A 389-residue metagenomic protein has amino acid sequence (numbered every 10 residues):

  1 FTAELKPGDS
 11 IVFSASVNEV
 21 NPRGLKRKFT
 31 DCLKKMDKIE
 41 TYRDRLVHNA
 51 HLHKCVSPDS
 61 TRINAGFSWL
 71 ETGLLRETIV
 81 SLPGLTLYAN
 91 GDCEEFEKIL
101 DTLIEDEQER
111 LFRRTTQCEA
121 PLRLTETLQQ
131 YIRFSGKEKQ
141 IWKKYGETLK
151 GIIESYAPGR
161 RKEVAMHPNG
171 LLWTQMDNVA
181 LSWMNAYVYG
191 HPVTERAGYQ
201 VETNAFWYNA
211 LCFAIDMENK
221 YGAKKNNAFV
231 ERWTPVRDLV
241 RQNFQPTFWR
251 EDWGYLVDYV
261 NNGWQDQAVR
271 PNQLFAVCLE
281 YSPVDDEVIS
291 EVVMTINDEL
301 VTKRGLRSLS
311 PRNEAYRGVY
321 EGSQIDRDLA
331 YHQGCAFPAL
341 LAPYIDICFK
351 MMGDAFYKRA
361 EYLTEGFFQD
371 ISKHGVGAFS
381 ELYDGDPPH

Functional and structural regions predicted by a protein language model:
F1-A3: Beta-strand-rich interaction surfaces with strong enrichment in secreted/lumenal proteins
L5, I11, N18-V20, K26-G73 (+4 more regions): Extended glycan-interaction surfaces of carbohydrate-active proteins
R76-T78, L82-L181, N185, Q200-N204 (+3 more regions): Aromatic-rich carbohydrate-recognition surfaces in CAZymes
C118, E147-K150, N227, E231-Q242: An alpha-helix initiation/capping motif
Y131-K144, F213-R232, E287, M351-D354: Inter-helical turn/loop segments and adjacent helix faces that build the functional surface of alpha-helical bundle
S155, Y199-D238: Aromatic- and glycine-enriched pocket-lining scaffold segments that form the walls of small-molecule binding clefts
Y208, I215, L274-V277, I345: Conserved small-residue packing positions in alpha-helical repeats and bundles
